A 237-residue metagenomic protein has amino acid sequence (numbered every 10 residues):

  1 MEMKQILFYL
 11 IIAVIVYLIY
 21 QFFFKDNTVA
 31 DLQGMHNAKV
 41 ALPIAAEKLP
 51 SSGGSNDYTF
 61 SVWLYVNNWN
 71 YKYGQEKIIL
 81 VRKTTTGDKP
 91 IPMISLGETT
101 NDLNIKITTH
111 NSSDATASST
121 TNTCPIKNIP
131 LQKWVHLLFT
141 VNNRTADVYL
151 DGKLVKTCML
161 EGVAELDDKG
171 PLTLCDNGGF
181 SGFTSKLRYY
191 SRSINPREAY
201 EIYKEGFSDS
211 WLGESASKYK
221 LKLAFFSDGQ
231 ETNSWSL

Functional and structural regions predicted by a protein language model:
M1-L237: Extracellular glycan-associated modules
